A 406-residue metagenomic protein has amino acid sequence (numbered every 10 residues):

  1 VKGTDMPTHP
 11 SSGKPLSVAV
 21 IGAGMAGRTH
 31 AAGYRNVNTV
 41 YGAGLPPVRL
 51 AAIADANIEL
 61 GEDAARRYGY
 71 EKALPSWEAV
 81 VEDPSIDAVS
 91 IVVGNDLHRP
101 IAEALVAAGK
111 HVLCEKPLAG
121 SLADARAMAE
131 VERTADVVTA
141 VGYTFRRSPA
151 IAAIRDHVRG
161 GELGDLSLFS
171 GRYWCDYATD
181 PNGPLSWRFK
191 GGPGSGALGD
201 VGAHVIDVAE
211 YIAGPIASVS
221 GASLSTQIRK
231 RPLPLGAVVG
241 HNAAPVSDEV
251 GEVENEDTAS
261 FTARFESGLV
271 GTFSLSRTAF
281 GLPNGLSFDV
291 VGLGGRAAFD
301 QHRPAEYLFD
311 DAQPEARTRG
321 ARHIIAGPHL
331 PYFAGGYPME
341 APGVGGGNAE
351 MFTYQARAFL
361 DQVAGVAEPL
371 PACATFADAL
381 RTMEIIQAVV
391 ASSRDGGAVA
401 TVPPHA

Functional and structural regions predicted by a protein language model:
V1-S12, A88-S90, V344-N348, T353-A406: C-terminal helix-rich "cap/oligomerization" subdomain common to oxidoreductases
K2-Y68: N-terminal Rossmann-like dinucleotide-binding module
P7, T144, I228-E256, S260 (+3 more regions): C-terminal glycine/acidic-rich active-site capping loop/insertion
V48-A52, E71, D87-V89, G196: Short active-site oxyanion
E71-W77: Conserved SAM-binding strand-loop segment of SAM-dependent methyltransferases
A88, G94-N95, R99-R147, G161: Beta-strand-loop-alpha-helix segment that lines the small-molecule cofactor/substrate pocket of alpha/beta enzymes
F145-E252, G396: Predominantly a Rossmann-like dinucleotide-binding segment in NAD(P)-dependent oxidoreductases
A203, S274-P283, G347: Glycine-rich phosphate/pyrophosphate-binding beta-alpha loops
